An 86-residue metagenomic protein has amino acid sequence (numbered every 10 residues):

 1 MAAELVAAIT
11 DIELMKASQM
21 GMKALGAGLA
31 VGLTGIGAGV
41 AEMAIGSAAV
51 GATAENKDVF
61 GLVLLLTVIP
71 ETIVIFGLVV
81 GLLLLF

Functional and structural regions predicted by a protein language model:
M1-F86: Hydrophobic, small-residue-rich transmembrane alpha-helices and their short perimembrane loops in multi-pass membrane
